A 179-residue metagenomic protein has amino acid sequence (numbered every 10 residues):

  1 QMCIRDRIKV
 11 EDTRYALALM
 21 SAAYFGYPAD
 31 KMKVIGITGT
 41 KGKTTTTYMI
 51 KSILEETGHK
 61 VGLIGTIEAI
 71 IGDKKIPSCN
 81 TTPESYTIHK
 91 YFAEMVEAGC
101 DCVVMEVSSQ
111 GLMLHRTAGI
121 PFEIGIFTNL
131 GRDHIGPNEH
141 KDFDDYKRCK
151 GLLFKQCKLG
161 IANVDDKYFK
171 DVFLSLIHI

Functional and structural regions predicted by a protein language model:
M2-I4, I179: Short, small-residue-biased leader/transition segments that mark boundaries at the very start of proteins
I8-D12: Short acidic-hydrophobic, aromatic-tinged amphipathic segments that line or gate anion-handling sites
Y15-S175: Phosphate-binding loop of NTP-binding sites
